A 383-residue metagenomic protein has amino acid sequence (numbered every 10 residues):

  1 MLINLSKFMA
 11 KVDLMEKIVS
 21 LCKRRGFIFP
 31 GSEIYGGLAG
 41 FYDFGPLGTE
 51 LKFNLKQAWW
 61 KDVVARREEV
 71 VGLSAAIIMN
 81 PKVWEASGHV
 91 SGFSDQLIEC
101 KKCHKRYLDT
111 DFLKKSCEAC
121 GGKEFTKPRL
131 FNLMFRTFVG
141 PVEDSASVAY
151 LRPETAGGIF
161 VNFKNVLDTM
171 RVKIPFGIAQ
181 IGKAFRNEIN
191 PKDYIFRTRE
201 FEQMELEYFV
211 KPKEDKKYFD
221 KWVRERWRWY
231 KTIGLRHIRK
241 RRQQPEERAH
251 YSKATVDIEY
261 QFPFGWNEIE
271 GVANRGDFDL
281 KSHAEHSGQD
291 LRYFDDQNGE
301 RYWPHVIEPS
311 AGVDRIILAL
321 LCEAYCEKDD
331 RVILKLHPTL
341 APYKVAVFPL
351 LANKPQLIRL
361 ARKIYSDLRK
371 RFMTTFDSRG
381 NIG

Functional and structural regions predicted by a protein language model:
S6-G383: NTP/phosphate- and nucleic-acid-binding module
